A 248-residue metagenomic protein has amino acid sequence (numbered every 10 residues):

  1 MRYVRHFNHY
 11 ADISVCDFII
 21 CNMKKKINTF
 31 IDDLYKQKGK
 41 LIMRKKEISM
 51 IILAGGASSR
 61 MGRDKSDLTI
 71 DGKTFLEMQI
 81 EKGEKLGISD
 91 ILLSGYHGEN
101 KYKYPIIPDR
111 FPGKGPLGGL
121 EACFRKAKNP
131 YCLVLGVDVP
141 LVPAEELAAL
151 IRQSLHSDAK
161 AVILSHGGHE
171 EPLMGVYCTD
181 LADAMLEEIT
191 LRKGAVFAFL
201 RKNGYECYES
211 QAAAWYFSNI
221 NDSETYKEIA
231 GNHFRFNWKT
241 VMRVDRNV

Functional and structural regions predicted by a protein language model:
M1-D33, Q37, G204: Small-molecule kinase domains that catalyze NTP-dependent phosphoryl transfer to phosphate-bearing small molecules
D12-I13, M43-K45: Solvent-exposed alpha-helices and their adjacent loops that cap or buttress functional pockets in soluble metabolic
L34, N221-T225: Short, surface-exposed amphipathic charged segments that create phosphate/polyanion-binding patches used for binding
K38-I42, R243: Short, Lys/Arg-enriched N-terminal segments with co-localized hydrophobic residues within the first ~10-30 amino acids
R44-K193, R201-F217, E224, A230-N237: Nucleotide and nucleotide-moiety/phosphate-recognizing core
N237-R243: C-terminal catalytic/acceptor-binding lobe
